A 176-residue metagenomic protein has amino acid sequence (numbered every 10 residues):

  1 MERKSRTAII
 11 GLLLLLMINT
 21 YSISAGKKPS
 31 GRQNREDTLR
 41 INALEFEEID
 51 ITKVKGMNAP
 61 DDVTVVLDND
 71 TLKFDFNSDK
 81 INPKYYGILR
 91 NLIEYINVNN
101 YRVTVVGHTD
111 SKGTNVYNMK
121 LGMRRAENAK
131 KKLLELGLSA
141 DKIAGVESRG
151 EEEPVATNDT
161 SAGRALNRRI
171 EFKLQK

Functional and structural regions predicted by a protein language model:
E2-I9: Bacterial N-terminal signal peptides that target proteins for export
I10-I18: Hydrophobic helical h-region of N-terminal Sec-dependent signal peptides in bacterial secretory/periplasmic proteins
L15, K55, T64, I93-Y95 (+4 more regions): Generic marker of residues within folded, mature protein domains
T20-S24: Sec/Tat signal peptide C-region and signal peptidase I cleavage site
G26-Y101: Periplasmic peptidoglycan-binding/tethering modules of Gram-negative envelope proteins
V66, K73, T104, G145 (+1 more regions): Structural recognition of the beta-strand scaffold that forms the well-ordered cores of secreted hydrolase catalytic
Y86-M119, Q175: Glycine/serine-rich loop-strand microenvironments at binding/catalytic pocket rims
H108-K176: Periplasmic OmpA-like peptidoglycan-binding domain that tethers envelope proteins to the cell wall
